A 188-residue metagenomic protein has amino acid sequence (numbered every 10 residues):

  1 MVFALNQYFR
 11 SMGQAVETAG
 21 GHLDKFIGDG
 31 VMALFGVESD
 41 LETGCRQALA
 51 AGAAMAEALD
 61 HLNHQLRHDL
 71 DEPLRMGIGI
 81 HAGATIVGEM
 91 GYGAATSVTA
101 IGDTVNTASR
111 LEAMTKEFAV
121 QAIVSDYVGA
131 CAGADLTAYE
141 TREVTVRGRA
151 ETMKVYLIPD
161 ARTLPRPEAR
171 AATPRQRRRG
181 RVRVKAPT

Functional and structural regions predicted by a protein language model:
M1-A51, V98, K116: Catalytic NTP-binding/metal-coordinating core of nucleotidyl cyclase/transferase enzymes
N6, R10, A108-E112, G129 (+1 more regions): Short amphipathic alpha-helical segments
G13, A53-N63, A84, E112: Structural signal for well-ordered, non-membrane alpha-helices
A19-G20, D24-I27, A56-G79, K116 (+3 more regions): Catalytic core regions of nucleotide second-messenger enzymes
V31, M76-A82, V155: A structural signal for short, well-ordered beta-strand segments
L34-F35, V87-E89, Y139: Amphipathic coiled-coil signal-relay and dimerization helices
E42-C45, L49, L70, G77 (+2 more regions): Catalytic-core segments of nucleotide cyclases and related cyclic-nucleotide turnover enzymes
T85, M114-T188: Cytosolic regulatory/linker segments at or just downstream of nucleotide-handling modules in signal-transduction
